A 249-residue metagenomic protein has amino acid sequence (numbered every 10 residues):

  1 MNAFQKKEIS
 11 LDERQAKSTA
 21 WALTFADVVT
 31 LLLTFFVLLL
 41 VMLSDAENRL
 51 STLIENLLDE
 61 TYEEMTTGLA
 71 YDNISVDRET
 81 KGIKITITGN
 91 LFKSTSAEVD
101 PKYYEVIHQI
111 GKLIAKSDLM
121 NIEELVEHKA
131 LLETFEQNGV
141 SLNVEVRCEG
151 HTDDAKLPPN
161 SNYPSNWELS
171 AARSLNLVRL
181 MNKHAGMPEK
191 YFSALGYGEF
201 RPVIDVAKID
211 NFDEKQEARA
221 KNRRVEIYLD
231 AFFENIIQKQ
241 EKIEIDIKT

Functional and structural regions predicted by a protein language model:
M1-T88: Short terminal targeting/anchoring segments
L38, T88, A115, Y228-F232: Solvent-exposed residues in well-ordered beta-strands and their adjoining turns, especially edge/terminal strands
R49, L53-L57, T61, K102 (+3 more regions): Short amphipathic alpha-helical segments
E60, E64, G68, Q109-N121 (+2 more regions): Structured segments of extracytoplasmic/periplasmic soluble domains in secreted or envelope-associated proteins
G68-K81, N121-E136, V140-R147: Short beta-strand elements
A70-D72, E79-I83, I87-N90, T95 (+4 more regions): Envelope-exposed proteins and targeting segments
E79-E124, A155-P164: Short, solvent-exposed beta-strand/turn patches at coil↔beta or beta↔helix junctions that act as interaction loops
V99-P101, H128-T249: Periplasmic OmpA-like peptidoglycan-binding domain that tethers envelope proteins to the cell wall
